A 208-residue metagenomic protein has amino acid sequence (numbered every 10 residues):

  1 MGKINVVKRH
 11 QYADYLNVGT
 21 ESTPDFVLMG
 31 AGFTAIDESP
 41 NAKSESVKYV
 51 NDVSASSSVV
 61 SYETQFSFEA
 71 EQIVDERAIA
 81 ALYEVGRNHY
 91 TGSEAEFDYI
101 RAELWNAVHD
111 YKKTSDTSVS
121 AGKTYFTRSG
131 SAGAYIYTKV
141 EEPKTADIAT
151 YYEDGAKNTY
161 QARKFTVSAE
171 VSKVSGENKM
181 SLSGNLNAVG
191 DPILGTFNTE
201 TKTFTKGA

Functional and structural regions predicted by a protein language model:
G2-R77, K164-N178: Solvent-exposed edge beta-strands and adjacent loop segments that serve as assembly or binding interfaces
E21-F26, Y49, F126-R128, Y137 (+2 more regions): Tryptophan-centered short beta-strand motifs
T34-E38, W105-T117, A121, S129-L194: Short beta-strand and beta-hairpin "edge-sheet" elements
K48-A55, T114-V119, E200: Surface-exposed ligand/attachment interfaces on beta-rich extracellular proteins
I73-I79, P192-T196: Short, cysteine-centered beta-strand-loop-beta hairpins and adjacent loop/turn segments enriched in charged/polar
A80-H89, K112-S115, E200-T201: "Short basic amphipathic alpha-helical interaction patches in structured regions
N88-E103, E200-A208: Short, cationic low-complexity segments
S118-K123, T196-A208: Intrinsically disordered, low-complexity terminal/linker regions enriched in Pro/Ser/Gly and acidic residues
